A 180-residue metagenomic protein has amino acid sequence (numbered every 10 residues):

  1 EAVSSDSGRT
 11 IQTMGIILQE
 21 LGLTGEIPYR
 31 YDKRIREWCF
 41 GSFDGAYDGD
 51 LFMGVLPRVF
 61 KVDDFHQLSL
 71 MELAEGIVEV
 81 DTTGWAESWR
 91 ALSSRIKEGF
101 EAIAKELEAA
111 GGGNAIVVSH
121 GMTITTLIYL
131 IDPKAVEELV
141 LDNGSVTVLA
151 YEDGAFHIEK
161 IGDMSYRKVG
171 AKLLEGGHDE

Functional and structural regions predicted by a protein language model:
E1-F65: Phosphate-coordination/substrate-recognition cap region in phosphate-metabolizing enzymes
S4-S5, S94, V118-S119: Short beta-strand scaffold positions
P57-A91: Short glycine/proline- and acidic residue-enriched helix-loop micro-motifs that form flexible lids or anion-recognition
L70-M71, E79, D132-H157: Domain-level recognition of soluble alpha/beta enzyme cores, biased toward histidine phosphatases/phosphomutases
I103-G113: Glycine-rich phosphate-binding loop signature in dinucleotide/nucleotide-binding domains
G111-G121: Generic beta-sheet signal
G121-M122, M164: Active-site metal-binding loops of divalent metal-dependent hydrolases
E159-E180: Acidic, His/Gly-rich catalytic cores of divalent-metal-dependent hydrolytic chemistry
